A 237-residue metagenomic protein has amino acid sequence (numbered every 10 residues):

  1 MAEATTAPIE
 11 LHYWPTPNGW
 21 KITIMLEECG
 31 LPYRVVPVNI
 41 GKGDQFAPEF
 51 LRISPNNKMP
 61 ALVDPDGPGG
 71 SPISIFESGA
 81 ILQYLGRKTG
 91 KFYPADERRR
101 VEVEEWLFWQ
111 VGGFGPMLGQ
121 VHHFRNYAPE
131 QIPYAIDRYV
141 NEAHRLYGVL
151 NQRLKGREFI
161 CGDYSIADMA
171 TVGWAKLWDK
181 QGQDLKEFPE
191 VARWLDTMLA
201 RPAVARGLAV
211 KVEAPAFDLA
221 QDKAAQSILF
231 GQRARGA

Functional and structural regions predicted by a protein language model:
M1-D137, N141, N151, G236: GST-like domain detector, emphasizing the conserved glutathione-binding G-site in the N-terminal thioredoxin-like
M25, G86, W174-A175, L208: Active-site-flanking alpha-helical
N39, I166, K211-V212: Short, solvent-exposed turn/loop segments enriched in Gly/Ser/Thr/Pro and often Arg
G43-D44, D196, P215-F217: Short secondary-structure boundary/hinge segments and terminal tails
R52-M59, G207-K211, S227-F230: Short, structured secondary-structure boundary patches
R98, W106, Q110-G207: GST-like fold's C-terminal all-alpha helical module
K211-A237: Acidic/histidine-enriched, glycine/proline-rich intrinsically disordered or flexible terminal extensions
